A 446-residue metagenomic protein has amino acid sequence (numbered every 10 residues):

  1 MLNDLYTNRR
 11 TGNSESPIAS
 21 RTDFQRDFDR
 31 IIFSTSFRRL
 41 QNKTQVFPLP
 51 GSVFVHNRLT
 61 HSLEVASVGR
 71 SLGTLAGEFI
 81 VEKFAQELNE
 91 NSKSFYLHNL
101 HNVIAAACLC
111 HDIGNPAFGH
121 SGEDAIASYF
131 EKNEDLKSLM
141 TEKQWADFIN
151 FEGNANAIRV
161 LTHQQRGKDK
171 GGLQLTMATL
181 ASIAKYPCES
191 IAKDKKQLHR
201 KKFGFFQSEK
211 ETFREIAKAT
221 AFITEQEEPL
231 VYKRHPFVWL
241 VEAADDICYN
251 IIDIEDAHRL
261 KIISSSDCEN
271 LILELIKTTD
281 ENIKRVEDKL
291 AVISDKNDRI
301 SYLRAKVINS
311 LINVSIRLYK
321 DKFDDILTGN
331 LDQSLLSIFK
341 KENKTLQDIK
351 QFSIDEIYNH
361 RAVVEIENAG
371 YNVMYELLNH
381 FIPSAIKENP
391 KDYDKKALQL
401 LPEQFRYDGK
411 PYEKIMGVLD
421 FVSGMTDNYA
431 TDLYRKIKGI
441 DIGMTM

Functional and structural regions predicted by a protein language model:
M1-S20, I32-K43, S52, L63-V68 (+3 more regions): Sequence-structural signature of the catalytic-core scaffold of metal-dependent phosphohydrolases that act on
Q25-R38, I338-T345: Acidic, low-complexity proline/glycine-rich segments
K43-V53, F352-I357: A short small-residue
H61, F118, G122, G153 (+6 more regions): Hydrophobic (often cysteine-bearing) scaffold residues that line and stabilize catalytic clefts of nucleotide/cofactor
E64, W239, A243-D246, V307 (+6 more regions): Charged, amphipathic alpha-helical oligomerization/scaffolding segments
D267-Y358: Long, well-ordered mid-to-C-terminal structural blocks that present hydrophobic/aromatic surfaces
K320-P402: Substrate-recognition/cap regions that form aromatic- and gly/pro-loop-enriched pockets for small-molecule ligands
K395-I442, M446: C-terminal amphipathic alpha-helical interaction region
